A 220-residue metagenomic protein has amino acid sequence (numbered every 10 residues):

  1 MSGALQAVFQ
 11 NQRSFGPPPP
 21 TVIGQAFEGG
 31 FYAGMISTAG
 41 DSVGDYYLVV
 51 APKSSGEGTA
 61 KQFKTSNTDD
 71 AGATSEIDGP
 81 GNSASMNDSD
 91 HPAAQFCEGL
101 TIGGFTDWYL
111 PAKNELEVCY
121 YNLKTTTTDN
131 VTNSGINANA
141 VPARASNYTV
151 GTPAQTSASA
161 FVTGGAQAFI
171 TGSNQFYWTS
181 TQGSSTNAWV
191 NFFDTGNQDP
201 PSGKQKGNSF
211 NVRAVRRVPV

Functional and structural regions predicted by a protein language model:
M1-F15, P219-V220: Short, intrinsically disordered N-terminal pre-domain segments
G3, F15, N67, A84 (+2 more regions): Compositionally biased regions
A7, K64, D70, D78 (+4 more regions): Compositionally biased, low-complexity segments enriched in small residues
Q12-W108, Q175, T186-W189, P200 (+1 more regions): Extracellular adhesion/carbohydrate-recognition regions
D90, K113-V220: C-terminal, surface-exposed recognition/capping segments
